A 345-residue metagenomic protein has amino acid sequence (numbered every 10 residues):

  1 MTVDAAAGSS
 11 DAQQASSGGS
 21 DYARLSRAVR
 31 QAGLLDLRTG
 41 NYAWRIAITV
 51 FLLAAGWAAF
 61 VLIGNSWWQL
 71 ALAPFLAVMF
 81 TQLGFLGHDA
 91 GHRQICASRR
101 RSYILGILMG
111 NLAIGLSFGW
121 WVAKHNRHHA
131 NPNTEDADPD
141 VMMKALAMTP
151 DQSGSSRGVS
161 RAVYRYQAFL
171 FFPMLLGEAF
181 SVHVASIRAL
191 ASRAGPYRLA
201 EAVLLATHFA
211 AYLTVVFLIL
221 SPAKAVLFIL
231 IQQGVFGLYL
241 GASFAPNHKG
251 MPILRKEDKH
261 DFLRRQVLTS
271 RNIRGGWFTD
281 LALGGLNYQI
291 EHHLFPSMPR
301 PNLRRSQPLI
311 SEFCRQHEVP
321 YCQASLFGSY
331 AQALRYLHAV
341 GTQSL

Functional and structural regions predicted by a protein language model:
T2-A28, L170-S181: Short, charged cytosolic
G8-G18, L37-T39, I114-F118, A137: Short intracellular "coupling" helices and adjacent cytoplasmic loop segments at the cytosolic face of multi-pass
Q13-A55: Low-complexity, highly charged intrinsically disordered N-terminal segments that act as targeting/localization
S17-A28, L53-A58, D258-W277: Conserved oxyanion/phosphate-binding beta-strand-loop segments in alpha/beta enzyme cores
L37-L83, G110-G115, Q167-V182, G195-S243: Alpha-helical bilayer-embedded segments of polytopic membrane proteins, i.e., transmembrane/intramembrane helices
F75-A194, H260-S344: Membrane-embedded catalytic scaffold of the fatty acid hydroxylase/desaturase
F85, D89-Q94, V122-A123, R127-H128 (+2 more regions): Juxtamembrane/interface segments at transmembrane-helix termini
Q232-A245, K249-G250, S311-R315, P320: C-terminal, active-site-flanking charged/polar segments
